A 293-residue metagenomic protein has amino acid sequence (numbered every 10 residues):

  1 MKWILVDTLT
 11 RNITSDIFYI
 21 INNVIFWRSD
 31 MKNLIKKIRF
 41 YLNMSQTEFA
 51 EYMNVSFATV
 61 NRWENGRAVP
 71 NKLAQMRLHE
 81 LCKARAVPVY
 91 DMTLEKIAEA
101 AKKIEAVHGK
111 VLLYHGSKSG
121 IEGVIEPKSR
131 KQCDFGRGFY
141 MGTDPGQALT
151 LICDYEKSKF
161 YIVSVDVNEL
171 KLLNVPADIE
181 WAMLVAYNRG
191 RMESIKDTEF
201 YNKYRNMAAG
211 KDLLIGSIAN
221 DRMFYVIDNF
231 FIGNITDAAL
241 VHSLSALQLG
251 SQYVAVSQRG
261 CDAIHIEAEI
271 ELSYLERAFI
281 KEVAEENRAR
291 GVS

Functional and structural regions predicted by a protein language model:
I21-Y41: A short, Lys/Arg-rich alpha-helix, primarily the initiator
K36, N61-R62, N71, H79: Key DNA-contacting residues within the recognition helix of helix-turn-helix
F40, N54, N65-R67: Residue-level detection of the helix-turn-helix DNA-binding "recognition helix"
N43-N61: Short alpha-helical DNA-recognition segment
N54, N71-D91: DNA major-groove recognition helix of helix-turn-helix/homeodomain DNA-binding modules
P88-F135, C153, N287-S293: ADP-ribose/NAD+-binding catalytic cleft of ART/PARP-like enzymes
K96-I97, K102-K103, P127-R137, T143-N206: ADP-ribosyltransferase catalytic core
N168-S293: Active-site and NAD+-binding cores of ADP-ribose-processing enzymes
